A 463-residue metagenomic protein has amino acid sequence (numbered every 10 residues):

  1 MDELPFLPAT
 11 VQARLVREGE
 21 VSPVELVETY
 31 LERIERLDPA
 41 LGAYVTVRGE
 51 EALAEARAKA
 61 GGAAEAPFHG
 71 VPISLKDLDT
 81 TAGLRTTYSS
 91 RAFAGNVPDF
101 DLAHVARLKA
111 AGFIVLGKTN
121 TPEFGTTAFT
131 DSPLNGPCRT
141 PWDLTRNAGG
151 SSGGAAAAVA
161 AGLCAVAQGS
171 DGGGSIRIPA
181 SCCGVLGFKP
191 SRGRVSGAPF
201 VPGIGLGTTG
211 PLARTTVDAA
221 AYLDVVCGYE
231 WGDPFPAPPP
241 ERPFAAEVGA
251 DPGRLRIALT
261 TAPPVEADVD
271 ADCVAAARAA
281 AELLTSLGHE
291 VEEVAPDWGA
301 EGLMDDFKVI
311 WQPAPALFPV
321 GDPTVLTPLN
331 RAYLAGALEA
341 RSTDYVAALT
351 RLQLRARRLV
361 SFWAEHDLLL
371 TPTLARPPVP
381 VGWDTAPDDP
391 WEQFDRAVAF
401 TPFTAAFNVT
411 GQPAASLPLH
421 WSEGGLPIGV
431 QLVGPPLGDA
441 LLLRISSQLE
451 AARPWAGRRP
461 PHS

Functional and structural regions predicted by a protein language model:
M1-E51, S286-G288, R458-S463: An N-terminal boundary/leader segment
G19, Y30, G70, A110 (+3 more regions): Glycine-rich, small-residue loops and helix-cap segments that act as flexible hinges at active-site edges
E20-E28, P243-E247, V269-A295, P319-G321 (+2 more regions): Acyltransferase
A52-A54, G62-L134: Acidic/His- and Gly-rich active-site-bordering loop/insert found across diverse amide/peptide-bond hydrolases
F68-Y88, G249-T261, V309-V360, P372-R376 (+1 more regions): Short helix-loop capping/hinge segments that flank enzyme active sites or metal/cofactor-binding pockets
A92-P98, D143-R146, D389-P402: A short acidic, glycine-rich active-site loop that binds or catalyzes chemistry on phosphate/adenosine moieties
F100-Y229, N408-G429: Short glycine/serine-rich loop segments
K189-A275, A279, R453-S463: A short helix-breaking turn/cap at a secondary-structure junction
